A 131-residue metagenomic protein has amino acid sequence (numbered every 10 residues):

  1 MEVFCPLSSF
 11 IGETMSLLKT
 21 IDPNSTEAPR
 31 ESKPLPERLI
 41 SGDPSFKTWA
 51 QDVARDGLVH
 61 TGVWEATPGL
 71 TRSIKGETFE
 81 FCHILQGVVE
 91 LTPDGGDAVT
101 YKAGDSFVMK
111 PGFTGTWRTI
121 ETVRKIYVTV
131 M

Functional and structural regions predicted by a protein language model:
E2-L58: A short, N-terminal "cap"/entry segment at the start of jelly-roll beta-barrel domains of the cupin/DSBH fold
L58-G76, K110-P111: Conserved short histidine dyad/triad with adjacent acidic residue
S73, L91, K125-Y127: Short hydrophobic/aromatic-rich beta-strand segments that constitute the beta-sheet cores of beta-sandwich/beta-barrel
G76-L91: Short, conserved beta-strand element in jelly-roll/cupin
E80-F81, D97-V99, V123-R124: Short, surface-exposed beta-strand-loop junctions and turns on beta-sheet-rich folds
G95-P111: Short acidic-glycine-tyrosine-enriched beta hairpin
G115-R118: Short, exposed beta-strand-loop hairpins at the edges of beta-sheets in extracellular/periplasmic proteins
E121-M131: A short hydrophobic beta-strand segment most commonly corresponding to one strand of the jelly-roll/cupin
